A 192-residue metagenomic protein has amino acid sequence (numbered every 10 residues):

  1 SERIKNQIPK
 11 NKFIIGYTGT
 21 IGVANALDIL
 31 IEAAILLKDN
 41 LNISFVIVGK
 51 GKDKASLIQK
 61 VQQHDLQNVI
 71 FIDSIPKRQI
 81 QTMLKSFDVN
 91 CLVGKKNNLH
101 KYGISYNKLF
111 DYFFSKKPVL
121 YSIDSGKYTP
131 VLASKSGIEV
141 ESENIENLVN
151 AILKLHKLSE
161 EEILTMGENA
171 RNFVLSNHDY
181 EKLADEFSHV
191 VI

Functional and structural regions predicted by a protein language model:
S1-I8: A short helix/loop element that forms part of the nucleotide-sugar donor recognition site in Leloir-type
I8-N25, I31-A34, V46: Conserved donor-binding/catalytic core segment of Leloir-type glycosyltransferases
P9, L84-S86: A short, aliphatic-rich alpha-helical micro-motif
T18-V23, L37, G51, I75: Short donor-sugar binding/catalytic loops of nucleotide-sugar-dependent glycosyltransferases, especially enzymes
N25, P76-M83, N90-F113, L120-P130: Nucleotide-sugar-dependent
L41, V46-G49, K54-L84: Nucleotide-activated donor-binding/catalytic signature segment of Leloir-type glycosyltransferases, i.e., the conserved
Y128-K154: Change "using UDP/GDP/dTDP sugars" to "using nucleotide sugars
E143, E160, L164-V191: A charged, aromatic-enriched C-terminal amphipathic alpha-helix characteristic of glycosyltransferases across folds
